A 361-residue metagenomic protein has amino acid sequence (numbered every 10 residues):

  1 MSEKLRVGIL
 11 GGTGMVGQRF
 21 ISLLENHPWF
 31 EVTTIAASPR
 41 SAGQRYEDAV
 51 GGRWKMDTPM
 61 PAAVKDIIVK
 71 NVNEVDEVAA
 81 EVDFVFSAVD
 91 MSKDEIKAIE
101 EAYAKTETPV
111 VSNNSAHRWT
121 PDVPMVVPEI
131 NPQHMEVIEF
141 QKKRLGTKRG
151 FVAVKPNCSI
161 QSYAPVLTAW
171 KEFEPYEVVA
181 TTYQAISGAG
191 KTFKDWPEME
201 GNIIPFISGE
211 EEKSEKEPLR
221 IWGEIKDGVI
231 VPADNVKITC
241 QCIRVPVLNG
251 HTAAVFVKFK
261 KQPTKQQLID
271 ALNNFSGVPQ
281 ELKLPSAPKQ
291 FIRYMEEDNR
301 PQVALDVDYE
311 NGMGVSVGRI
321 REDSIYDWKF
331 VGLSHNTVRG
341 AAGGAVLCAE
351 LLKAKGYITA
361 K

Functional and structural regions predicted by a protein language model:
S2-P205, K237, Y309, V315-S316 (+2 more regions): N-terminal Rossmann-like NAD(P) cofactor-binding subdomain of oxidoreductases, focused on the glycine-rich
S187-K361: Charged docking surfaces used in two-component/phosphorelay signaling
